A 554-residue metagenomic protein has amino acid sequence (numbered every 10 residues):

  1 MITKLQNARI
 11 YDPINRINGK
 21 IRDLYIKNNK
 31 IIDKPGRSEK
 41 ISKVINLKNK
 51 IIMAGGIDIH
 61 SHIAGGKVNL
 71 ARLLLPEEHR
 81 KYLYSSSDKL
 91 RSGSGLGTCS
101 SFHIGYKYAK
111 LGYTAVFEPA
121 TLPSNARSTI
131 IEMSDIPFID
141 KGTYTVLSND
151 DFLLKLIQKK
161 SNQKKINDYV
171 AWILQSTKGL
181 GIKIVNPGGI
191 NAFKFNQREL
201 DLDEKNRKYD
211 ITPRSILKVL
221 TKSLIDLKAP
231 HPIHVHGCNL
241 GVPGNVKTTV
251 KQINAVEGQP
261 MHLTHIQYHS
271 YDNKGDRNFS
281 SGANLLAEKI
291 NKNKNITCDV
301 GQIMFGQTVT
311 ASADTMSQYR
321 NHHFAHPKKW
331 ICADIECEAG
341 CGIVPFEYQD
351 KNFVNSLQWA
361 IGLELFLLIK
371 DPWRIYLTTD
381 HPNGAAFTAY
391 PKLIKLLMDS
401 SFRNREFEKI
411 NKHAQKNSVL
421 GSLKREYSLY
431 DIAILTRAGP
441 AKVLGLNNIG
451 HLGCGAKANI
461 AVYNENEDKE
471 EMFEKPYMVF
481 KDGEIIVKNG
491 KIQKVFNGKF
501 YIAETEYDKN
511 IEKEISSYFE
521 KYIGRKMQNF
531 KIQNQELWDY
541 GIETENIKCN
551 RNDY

Functional and structural regions predicted by a protein language model:
M1-K27, I32, G36-S38, G65 (+4 more regions): Active-site microenvironment of metallo-dependent hydrolases
K4, S42-N46, K141-T143, G181 (+2 more regions): Conserved beta-strand scaffold positions in the cores of enzyme catalytic domains, especially in NTP/NDP-utilizing
R37-M53: Active-site metal-binding motif and surrounding structural segment of the metallo-beta-lactamase
M53-I59, F117-P119, V235, T264-H265 (+2 more regions): Active-site neighborhood of phospho(di)ester-bond hydrolases with catalytic His/Asp-centered motifs
G55-G66, P232-L240: Histidine-centered catalytic micro-motifs
I59-S61, G65-K205, G541-E543: Divalent-metal coordination cores built from histidine and acidic residues
A64, S124-R127, D150-L153, G189-F193 (+8 more regions): Flexible loop/turn segments at secondary-structure boundaries
S161-N186, I190-I375: Histidine/acidic residue-rich metal-binding segments in metalloenzymes
